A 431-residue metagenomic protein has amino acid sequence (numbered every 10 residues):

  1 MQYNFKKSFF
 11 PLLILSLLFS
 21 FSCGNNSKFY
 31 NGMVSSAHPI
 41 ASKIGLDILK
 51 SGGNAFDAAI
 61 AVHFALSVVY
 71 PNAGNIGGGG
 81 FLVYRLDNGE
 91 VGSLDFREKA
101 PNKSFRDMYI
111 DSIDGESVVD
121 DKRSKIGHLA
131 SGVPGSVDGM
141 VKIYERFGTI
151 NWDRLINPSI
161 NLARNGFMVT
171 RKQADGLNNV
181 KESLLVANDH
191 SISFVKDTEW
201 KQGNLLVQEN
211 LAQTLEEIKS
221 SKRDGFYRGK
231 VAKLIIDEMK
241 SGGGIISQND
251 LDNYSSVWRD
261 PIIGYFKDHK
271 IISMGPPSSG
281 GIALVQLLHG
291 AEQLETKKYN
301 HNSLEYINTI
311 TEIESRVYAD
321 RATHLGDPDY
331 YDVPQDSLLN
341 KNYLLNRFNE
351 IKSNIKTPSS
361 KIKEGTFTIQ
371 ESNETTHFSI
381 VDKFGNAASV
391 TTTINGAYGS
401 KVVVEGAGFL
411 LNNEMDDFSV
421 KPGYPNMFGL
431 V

Functional and structural regions predicted by a protein language model:
M1-P11: Bacterial N-terminal signal peptides that target proteins for export
P11-S20: Bacterial N-terminal signal peptides
N25-K43, D47, A55-K222, F226-R228 (+4 more regions): Noncatalytic scaffold domains of N-terminal-nucleophile
V68-N72, F81-S93, I245-S247, N386-V431: Active-site rim segments in enzyme catalytic domains, especially the processed small/beta chain of N-terminal
I272-G281, T375-S379, T391-V402: Glycine-rich phosphate/pyrophosphate-binding beta-alpha loops
G280-Q286, R316, D320: Extended, domain-scale alpha-helical bundle/helix-rich regions
Q293-T393, A407, E414, G423 (+1 more regions): Internal maturation/activation junctions in enzymes
